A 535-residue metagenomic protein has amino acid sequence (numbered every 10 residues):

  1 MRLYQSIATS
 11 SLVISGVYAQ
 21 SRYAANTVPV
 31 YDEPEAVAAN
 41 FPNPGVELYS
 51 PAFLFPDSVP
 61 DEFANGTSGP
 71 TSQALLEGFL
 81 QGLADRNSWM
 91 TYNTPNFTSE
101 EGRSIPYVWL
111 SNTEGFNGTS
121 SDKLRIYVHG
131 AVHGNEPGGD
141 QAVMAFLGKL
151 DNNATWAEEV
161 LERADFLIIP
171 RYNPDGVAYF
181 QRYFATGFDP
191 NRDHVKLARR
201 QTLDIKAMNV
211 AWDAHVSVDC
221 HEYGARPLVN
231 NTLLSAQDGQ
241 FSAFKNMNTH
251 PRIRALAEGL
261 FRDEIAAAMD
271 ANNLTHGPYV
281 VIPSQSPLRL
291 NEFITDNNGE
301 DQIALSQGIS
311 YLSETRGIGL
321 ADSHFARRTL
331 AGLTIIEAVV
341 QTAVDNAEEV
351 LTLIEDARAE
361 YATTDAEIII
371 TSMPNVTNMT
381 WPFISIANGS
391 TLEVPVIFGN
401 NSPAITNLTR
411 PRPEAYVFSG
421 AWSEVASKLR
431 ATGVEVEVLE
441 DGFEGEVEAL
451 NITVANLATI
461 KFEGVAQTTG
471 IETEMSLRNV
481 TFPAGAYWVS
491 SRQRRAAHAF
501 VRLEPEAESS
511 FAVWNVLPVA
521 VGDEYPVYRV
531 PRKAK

Functional and structural regions predicted by a protein language model:
R2-S6, G16-K535: M14 metallocarboxypeptidase catalytic domain recognition
S10-L12: Bacterial N-terminal signal peptides
